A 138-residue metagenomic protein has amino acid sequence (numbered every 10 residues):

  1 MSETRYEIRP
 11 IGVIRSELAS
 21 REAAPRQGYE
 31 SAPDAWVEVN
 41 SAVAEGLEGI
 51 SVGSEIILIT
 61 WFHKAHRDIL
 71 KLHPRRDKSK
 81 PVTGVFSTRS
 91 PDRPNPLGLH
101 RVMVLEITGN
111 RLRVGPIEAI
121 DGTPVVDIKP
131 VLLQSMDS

Functional and structural regions predicted by a protein language model:
M1-R101, L105-S138: Glycine-rich, low-complexity intrinsically disordered segments
